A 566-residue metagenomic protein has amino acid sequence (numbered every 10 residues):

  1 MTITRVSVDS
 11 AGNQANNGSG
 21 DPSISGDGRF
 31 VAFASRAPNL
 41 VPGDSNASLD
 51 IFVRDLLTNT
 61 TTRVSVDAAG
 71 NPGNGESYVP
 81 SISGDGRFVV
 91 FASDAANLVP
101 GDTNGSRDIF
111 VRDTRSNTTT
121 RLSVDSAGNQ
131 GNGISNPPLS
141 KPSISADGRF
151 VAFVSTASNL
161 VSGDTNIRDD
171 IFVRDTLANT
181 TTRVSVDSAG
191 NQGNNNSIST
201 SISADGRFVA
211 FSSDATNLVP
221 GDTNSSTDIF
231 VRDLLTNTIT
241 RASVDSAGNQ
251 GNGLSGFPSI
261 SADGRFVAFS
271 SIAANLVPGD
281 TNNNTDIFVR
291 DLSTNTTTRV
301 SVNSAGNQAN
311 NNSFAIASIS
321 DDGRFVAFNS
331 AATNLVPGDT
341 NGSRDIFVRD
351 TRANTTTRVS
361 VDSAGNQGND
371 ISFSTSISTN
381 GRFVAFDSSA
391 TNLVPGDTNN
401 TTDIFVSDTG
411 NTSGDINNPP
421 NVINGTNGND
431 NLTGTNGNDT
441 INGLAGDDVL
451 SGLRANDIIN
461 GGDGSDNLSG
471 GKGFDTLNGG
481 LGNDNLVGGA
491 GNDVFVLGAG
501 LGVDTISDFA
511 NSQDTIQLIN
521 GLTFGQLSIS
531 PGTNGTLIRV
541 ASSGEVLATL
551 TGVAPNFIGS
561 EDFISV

Functional and structural regions predicted by a protein language model:
M1-S413: Conserved "turn/edge" positions that cap or connect secondary-structure elements within repeat/scaffolded domains
T2-S7, I416-G428: Boundary/junction segments of secreted and surface-exposed precursor proteins
I51, I109, I171, I229 (+10 more regions): Hydrophobic beta-strand residues in large extracellular and virion-surface proteins
S413, D504-T505, F524-Q526, G544-L550: Short, surface-exposed beta-strand/loop "edge" segments at domain boundaries and coil↔beta transitions
S413-N417, E561: N-terminal secretory/membrane-targeting helices
N424, N429-T433, N438-G525: Acidic, glycine-rich calcium-binding repeat modules characteristic of RTX/beta-roll and related beta-solenoid repeat
S528-V566: Low-complexity acidic/polar repeat-biased segments
